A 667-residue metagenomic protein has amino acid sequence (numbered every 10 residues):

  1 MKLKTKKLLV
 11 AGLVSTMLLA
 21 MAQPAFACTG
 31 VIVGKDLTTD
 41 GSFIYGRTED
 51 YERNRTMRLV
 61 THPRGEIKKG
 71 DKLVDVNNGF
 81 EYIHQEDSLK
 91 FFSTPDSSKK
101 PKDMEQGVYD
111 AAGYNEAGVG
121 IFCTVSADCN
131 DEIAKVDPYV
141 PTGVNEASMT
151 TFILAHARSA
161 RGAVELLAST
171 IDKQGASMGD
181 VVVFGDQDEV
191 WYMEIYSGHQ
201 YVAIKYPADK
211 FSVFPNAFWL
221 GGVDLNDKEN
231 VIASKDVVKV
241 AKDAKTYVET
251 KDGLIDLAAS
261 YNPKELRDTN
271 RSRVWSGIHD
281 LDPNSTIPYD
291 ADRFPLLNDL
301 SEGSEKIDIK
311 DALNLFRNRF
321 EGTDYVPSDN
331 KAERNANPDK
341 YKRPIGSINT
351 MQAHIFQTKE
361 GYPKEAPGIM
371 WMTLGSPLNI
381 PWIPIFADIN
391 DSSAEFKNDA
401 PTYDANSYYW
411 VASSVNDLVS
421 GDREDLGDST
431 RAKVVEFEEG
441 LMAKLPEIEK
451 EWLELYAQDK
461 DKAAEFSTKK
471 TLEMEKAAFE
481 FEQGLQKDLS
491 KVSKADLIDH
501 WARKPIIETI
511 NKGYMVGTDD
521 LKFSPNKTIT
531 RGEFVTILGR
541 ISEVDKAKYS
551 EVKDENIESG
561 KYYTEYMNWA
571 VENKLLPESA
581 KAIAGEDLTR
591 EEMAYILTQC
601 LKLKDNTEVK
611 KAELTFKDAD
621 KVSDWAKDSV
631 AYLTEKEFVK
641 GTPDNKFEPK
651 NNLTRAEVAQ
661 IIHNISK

Functional and structural regions predicted by a protein language model:
M1-K4: N-terminal secretory signal peptides that target proteins for export/translocation
K6-P24: Sec-dependent N-terminal signal peptides of Gram-positive bacterial secreted proteins and lipoproteins
C28-N145, L166-A291: A contiguous strand-loop segment
A163-D172, A312-F316: Short, well-structured alpha-helical segments that form the helix of a local strand-helix-strand
A244-G361: Glycine-rich, aromatic-lined ligand/substrate-binding cores of catalytic and carbohydrate-binding domains
D329-E454: Substrate-recognition/cap regions that form aromatic- and gly/pro-loop-enriched pockets for small-molecule ligands
T430-V492, I510: Histidine-centered catalytic/metal-binding microenvironments
S490-K504, N511-E591, L597-K627, K640-N652 (+1 more regions): Feature responds to low-complexity, polar/acidic, surface-exposed segments characteristic of secreted/exported proteins
